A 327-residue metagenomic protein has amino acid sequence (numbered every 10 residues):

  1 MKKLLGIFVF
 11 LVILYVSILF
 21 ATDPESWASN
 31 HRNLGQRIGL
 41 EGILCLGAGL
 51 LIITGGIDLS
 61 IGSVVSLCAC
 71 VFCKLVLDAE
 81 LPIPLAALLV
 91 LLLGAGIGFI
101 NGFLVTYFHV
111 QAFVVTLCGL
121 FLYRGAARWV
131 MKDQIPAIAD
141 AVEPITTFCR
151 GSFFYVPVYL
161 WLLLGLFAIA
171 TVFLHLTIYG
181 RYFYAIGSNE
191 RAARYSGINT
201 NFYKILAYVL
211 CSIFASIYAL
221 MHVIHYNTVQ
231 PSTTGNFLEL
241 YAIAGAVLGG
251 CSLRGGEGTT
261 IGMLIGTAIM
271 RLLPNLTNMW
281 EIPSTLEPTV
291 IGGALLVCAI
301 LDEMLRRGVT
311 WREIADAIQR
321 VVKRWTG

Functional and structural regions predicted by a protein language model:
M1-V16, A168, S188, Y195-F202 (+2 more regions): Cytosolic-side transmembrane-helix boundaries in multi-pass membrane proteins
K3-F8, S17-L19, C149-A185, N199 (+2 more regions): Alpha-helical transmembrane segments of multi-pass integral membrane proteins
F10-W27, T54, V130-M131, V172-I178 (+2 more regions): Structural signal for alpha-helical transmembrane segments and their membrane-water exit/capping regions in multi-pass
I13-A79, L104-V110, I243-A246, G250-T260 (+1 more regions): Single transmembrane alpha-helix segments in multi-pass membrane proteins
T22-N33, A127-V130, F153, F173-G180 (+1 more regions): Inter-helical junctions in multi-pass inner-membrane proteins, predominant in energy-converting antiporter-like
E80-L120, I265-I269: Alpha-helical transmembrane segments within multi-pass membrane transporters and channels
F108, A112-L176, I205-L206, H225-T234 (+2 more regions): Transmembrane helix-bundle core of multi-pass membrane transporters and related energy-transducing complexes
A215, Y226, Q230-I291: Transmembrane alpha-helical segments in multi-pass inner-membrane proteins
